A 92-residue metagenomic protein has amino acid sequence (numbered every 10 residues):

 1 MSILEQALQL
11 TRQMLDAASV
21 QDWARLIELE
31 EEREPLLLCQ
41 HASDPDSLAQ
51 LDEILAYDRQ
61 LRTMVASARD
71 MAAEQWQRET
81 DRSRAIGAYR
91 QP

Functional and structural regions predicted by a protein language model:
S2-V20, A24-P92: C-terminal-biased regions
